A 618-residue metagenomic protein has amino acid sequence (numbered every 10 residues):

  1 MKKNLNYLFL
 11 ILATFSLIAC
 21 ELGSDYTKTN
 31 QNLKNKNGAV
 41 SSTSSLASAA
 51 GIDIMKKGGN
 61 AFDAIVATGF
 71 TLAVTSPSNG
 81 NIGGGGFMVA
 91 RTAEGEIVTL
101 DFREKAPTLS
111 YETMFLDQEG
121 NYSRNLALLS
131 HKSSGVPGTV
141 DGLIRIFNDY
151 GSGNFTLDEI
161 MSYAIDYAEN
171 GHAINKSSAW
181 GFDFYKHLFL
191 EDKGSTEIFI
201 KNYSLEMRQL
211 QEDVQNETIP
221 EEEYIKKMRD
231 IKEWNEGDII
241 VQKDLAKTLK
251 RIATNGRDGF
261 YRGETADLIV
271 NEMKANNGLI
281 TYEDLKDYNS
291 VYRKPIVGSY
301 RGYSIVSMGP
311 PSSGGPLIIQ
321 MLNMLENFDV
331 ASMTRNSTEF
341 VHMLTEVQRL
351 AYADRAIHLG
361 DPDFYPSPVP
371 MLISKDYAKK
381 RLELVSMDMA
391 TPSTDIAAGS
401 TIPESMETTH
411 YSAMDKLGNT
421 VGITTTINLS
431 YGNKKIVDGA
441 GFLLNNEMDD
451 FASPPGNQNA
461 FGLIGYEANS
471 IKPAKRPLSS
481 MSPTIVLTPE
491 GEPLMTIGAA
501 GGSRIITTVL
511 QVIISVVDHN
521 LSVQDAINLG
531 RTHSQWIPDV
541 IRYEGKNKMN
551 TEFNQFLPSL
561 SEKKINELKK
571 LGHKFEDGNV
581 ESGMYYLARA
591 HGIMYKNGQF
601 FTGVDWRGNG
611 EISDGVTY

Functional and structural regions predicted by a protein language model:
M1-L8: Bacterial N-terminal signal peptides that target proteins for export
L8-I18: Bacterial N-terminal signal peptides
E21-A49, D53, A61-N255, F260-R262 (+6 more regions): Noncatalytic scaffold domains of N-terminal-nucleophile
V74-T99, L279-T281, T420-P489, H519 (+1 more regions): Active-site rim segments in enzyme catalytic domains, especially the processed small/beta chain of N-terminal
G80-N81, G85-T92, T409-M414, P483-I485 (+2 more regions): Short beta-strand scaffold segments in enzyme catalytic cores
V291-Y292, S405-T408, S430, S479-M481: Short, small/polar residue-rich loop motifs at catalytic or cofactor-binding pockets
F328-T426, A440, P455-G456, K574 (+1 more regions): Internal maturation/activation junctions in enzymes
K475, V509-L510, D518-M584: Extended C-terminal subregions enriched in glycine
